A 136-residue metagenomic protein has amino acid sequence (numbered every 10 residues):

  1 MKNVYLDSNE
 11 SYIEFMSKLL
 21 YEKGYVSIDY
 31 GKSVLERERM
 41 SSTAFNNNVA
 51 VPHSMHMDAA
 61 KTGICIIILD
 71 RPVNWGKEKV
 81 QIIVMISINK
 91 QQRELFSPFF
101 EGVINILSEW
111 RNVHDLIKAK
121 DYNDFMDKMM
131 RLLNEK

Functional and structural regions predicted by a protein language model:
M1-K136: Cytosolic covalent-transfer regions centered on His/Cys nucleophiles that carry phosphoryl or persulfide groups
